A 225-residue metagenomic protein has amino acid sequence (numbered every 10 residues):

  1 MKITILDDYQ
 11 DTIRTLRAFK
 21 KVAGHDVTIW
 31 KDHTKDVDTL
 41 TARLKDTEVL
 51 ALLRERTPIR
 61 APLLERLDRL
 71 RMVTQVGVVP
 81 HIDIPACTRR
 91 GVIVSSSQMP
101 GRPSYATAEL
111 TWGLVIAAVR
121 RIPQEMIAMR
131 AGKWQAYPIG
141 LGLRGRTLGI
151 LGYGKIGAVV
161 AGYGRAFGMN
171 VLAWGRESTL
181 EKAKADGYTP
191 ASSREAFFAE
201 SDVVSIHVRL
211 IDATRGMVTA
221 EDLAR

Functional and structural regions predicted by a protein language model:
M1-V49, L53-R54, G168: N-terminal glycine-/charge-rich "phosphate-binding" loop or analogous flexible N-terminal tail
D7, L50, V73, C87 (+4 more regions): Generic structural signal for small/hydrophobic residues in well-ordered secondary structure, especially within
T15-V22, L64-E65, D83-R89, S178-D186: Short loop/helix-cap segments at secondary-structure boundaries that form the rim of catalytic
V22, T41-K45, L64-L67, A196-S201 (+1 more regions): A short, aliphatic-rich alpha-helical micro-motif
V27, V94-S95, V171, P190: Hydrophobic beta-strand scaffold residues
D36-L40, P58-P62, D83, S193-A196 (+1 more regions): Short acidic active-site motifs
D46-I127, Y137-G140: Phosphate/diphosphate ligand-binding glycine-rich loop within oxidoreductases
Y137-A224: Rossmann-like dinucleotide/phosphate-binding beta-alpha-beta segment
